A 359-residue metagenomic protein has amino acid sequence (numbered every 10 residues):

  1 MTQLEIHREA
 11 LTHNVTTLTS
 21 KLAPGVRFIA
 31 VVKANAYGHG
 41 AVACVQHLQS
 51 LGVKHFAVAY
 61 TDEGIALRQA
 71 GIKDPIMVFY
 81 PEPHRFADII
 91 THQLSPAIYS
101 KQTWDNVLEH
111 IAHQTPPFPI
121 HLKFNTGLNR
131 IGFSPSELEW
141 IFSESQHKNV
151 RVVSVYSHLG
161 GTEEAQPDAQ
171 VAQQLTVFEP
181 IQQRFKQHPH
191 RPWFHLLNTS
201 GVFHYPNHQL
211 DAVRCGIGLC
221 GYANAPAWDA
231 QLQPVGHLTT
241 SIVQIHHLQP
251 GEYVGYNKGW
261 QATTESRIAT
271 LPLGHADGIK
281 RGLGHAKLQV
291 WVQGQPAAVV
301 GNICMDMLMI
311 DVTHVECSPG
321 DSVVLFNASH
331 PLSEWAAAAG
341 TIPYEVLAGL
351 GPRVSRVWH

Functional and structural regions predicted by a protein language model:
T2-I6, A10-H13, V26-W193: Active-site-proximal beta-alpha core segment in soluble small-molecule metabolic enzymes
T2-R8, T12, D62-E63, P81-H84 (+3 more regions): Active-site anion/phosphate-binding pocket segments in diverse small-molecule metabolic enzymes
K21: Conserved PLP-enzyme active-site core in the AAT-like
